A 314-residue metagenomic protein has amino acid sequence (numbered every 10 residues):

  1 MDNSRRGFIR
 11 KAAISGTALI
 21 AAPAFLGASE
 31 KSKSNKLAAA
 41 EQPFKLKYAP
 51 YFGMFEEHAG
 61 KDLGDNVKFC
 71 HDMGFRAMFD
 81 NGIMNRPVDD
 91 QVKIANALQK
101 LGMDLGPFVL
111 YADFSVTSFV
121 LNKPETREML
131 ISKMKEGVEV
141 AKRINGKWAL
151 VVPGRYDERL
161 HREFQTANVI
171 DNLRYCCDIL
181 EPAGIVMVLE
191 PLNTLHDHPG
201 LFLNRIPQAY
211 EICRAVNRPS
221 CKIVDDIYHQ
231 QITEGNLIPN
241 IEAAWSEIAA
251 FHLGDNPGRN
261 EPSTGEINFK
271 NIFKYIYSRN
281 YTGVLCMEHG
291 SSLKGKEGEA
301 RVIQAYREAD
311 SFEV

Functional and structural regions predicted by a protein language model:
D2-H71, N145, L203-D225, H229-V314: Histidine-acidic metal/acid-base catalytic patches
K11-A24, L37-Q42, V120-K222, E313: Active-site acidic/histidine proton-transfer and metal-coordination neighborhood in alpha/beta enzyme cores
M54-E56, M84, Y111-F114, R155-D157 (+4 more regions): Active-site-proximal loop/turn and secondary-structure-junction residues that shape catalytic pockets, frequently
D65-I83: Catalytic domains of carbohydrate-active enzymes, especially glycoside hydrolases
F79-Q99, P153-D157, D197: Glycine-rich, proline-tolerant flexible connector loops at the mouths of alpha/beta enzymes
N85-G102, K133-R143, I170-E181, I238-A243: Short amphipathic alpha-helices and their capping/turn segments at secondary-structure boundaries
